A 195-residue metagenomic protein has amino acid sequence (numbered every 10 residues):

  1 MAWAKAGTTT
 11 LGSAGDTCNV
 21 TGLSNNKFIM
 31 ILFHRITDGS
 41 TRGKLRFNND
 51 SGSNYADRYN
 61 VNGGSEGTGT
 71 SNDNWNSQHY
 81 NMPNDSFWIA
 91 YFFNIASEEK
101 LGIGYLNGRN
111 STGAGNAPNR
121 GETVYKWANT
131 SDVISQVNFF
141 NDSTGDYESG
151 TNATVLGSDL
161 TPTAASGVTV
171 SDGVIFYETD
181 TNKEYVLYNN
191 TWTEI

Functional and structural regions predicted by a protein language model:
M1-T163, V174-N182: Surface-exposed molecular-recognition determinants
G167: Extracellular adhesion/carbohydrate-binding repeat motifs centered on closely spaced tryptophans
E184-V186: Short, compact, well-ordered microdomains
Y188-I195: Tryptophan-rich substrate-binding surfaces of secreted polymer-degrading and adhesive proteins
